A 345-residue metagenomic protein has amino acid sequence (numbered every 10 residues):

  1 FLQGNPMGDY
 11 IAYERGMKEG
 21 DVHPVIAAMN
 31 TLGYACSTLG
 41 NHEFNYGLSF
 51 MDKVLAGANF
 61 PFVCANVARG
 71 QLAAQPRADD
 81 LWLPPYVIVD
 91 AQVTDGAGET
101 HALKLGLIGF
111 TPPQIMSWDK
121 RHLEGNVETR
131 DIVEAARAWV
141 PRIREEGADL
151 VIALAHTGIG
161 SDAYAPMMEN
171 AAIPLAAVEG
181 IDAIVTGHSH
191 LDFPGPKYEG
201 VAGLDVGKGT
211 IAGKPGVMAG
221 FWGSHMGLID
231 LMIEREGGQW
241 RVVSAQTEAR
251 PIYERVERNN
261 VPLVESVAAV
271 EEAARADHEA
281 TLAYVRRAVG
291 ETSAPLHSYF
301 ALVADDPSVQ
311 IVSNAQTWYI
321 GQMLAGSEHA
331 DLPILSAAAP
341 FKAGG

Functional and structural regions predicted by a protein language model:
F1-P251, S308-A315: Acidic, metal/ion-coordinating pockets
R144, R250-G345: Non-catalytic terminal accessory segments
